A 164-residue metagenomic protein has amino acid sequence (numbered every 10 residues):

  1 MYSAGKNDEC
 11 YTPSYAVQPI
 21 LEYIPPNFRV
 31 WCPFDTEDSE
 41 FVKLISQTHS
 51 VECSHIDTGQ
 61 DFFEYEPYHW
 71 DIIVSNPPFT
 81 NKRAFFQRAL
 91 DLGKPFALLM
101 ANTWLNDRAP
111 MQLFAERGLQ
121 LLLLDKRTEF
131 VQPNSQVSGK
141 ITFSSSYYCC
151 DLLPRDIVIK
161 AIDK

Functional and structural regions predicted by a protein language model:
M1-K164: Class I S-adenosyl-L-methionine-dependent methyltransferase catalytic core
